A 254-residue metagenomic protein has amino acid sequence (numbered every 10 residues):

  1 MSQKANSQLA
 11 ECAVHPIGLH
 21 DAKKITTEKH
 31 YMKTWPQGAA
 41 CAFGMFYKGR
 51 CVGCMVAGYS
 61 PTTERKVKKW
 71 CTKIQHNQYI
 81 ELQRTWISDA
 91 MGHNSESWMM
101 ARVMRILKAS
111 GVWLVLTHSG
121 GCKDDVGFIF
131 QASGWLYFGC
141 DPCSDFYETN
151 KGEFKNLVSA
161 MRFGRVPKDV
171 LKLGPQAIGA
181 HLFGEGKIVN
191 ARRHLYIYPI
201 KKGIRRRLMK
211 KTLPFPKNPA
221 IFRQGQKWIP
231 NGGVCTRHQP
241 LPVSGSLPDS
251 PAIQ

Functional and structural regions predicted by a protein language model:
M1-A40: Short amphipathic alpha-helix that is part of the acyltransferase structural core
Q8, H20, C51, I74-H76 (+1 more regions): A short, polar/charged loop/turn motif at coil->beta-strand junctions and beta-hairpin connectors
A13-P16, A39, G58-G186: Acyl-donor binding region in acyl/amide transferases
T26, A40-Y59: Conserved beta-hairpin
A40, A191-Y196: Short hydrophobic/aromatic beta-strand or adjacent loop that forms the aromatic wall/cage of a ligand/substrate-binding
G186, N190-R193, I204-R207: C-terminal accessory module of base-excision DNA glycosylases/AP lyases that mediates lesion recognition and DNA
I197-K202: Short beta-strand-to-coil "C-cap" segments at the C-terminal boundary of structured domains/repeats, marking
L208-Q254: Short, cationic low-complexity segments
